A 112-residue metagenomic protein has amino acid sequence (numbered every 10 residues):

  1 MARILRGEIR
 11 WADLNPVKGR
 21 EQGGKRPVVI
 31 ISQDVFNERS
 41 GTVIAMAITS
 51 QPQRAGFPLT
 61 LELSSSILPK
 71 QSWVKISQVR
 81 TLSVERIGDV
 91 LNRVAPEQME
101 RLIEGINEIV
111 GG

Functional and structural regions predicted by a protein language model:
M1-G112: Conserved functional hotspots at enzyme active or ligand-binding sites that engage polyanionic ligands
